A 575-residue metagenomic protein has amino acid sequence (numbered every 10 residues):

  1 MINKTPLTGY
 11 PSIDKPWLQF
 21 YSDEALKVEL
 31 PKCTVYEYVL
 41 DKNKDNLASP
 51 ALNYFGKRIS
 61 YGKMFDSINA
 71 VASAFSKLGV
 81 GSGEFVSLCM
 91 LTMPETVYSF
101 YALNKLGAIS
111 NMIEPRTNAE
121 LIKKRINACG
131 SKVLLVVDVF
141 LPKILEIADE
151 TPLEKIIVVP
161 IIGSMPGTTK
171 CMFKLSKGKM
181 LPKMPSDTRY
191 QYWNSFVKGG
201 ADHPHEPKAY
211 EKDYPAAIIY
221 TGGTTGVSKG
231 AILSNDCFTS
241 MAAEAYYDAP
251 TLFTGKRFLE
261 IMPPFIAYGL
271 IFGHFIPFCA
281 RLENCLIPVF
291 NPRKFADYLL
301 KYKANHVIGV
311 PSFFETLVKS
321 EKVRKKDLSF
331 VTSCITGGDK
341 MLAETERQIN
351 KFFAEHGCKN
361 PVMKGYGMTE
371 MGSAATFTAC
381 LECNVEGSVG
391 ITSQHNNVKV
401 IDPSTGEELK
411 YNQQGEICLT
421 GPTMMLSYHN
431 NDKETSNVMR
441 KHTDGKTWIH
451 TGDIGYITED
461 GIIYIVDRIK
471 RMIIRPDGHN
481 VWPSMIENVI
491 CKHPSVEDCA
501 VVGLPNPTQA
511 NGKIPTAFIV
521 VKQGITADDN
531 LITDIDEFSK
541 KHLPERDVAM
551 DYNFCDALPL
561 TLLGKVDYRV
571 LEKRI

Functional and structural regions predicted by a protein language model:
M1-I59, K63-L78, L141, G163-T188 (+3 more regions): N-lobe entry segment of adenylate-forming
P31, A48-M93, V97-Y101, N118-K123 (+2 more regions): Conserved AMP-binding/adenylate-forming core of the ANL superfamily
F75-E84, G200-Y214, I218-E260, L282: Conserved adenylate-forming
T117, L134-V136, V307, G421 (+4 more regions): AMP-binding/adenylate-forming catalytic core of the ANL superfamily
V159, L543-V566: AMP-binding/adenylate-forming catalytic domain of the ANL superfamily
T239-R257, F265-H306, S320: Conserved AMP-binding/adenylation subdomain of ANL enzymes
A304-G309, V318-N384, N397: Gly/Ser/Thr-rich phosphate-binding loop
I391-H395, E407-R440, I462, H479-V481: Conserved ATP/PPi-binding loop(s) of AMP-dependent carboxylate-activating enzymes
